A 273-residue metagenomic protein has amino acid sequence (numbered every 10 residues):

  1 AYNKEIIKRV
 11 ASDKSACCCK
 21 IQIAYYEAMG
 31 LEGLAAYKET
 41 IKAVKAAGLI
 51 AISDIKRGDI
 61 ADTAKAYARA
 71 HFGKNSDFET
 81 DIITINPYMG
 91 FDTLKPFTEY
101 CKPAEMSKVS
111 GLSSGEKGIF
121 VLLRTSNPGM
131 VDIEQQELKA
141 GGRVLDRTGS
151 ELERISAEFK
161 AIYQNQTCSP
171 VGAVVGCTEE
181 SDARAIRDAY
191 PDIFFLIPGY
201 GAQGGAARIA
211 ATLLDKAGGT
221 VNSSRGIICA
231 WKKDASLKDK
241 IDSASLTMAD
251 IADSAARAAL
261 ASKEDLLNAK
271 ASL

Functional and structural regions predicted by a protein language model:
A1-I21, Y26-E39, K45-A46, S113 (+1 more regions): Conserved N-terminal beta1-alpha1 strand-loop-helix module at the mouth
I7-S15, E39-A46, F97-E105, S113-S114 (+2 more regions): Acidic (Asp/Glu)-rich catalytic clusters
S12-C17, I21-S76, E179-A183: N-terminal active-site wall of soluble small-molecule enzyme domains
K14-C17, A47-L49, E79-D81, G115-I119 (+3 more regions): Short, well-ordered coil/turn segments that N-cap beta-strands
C19, D54, I83, G199 (+1 more regions): Conserved, mostly hydrophobic/aromatic
I55, D59-G172: Conserved anion-binding
C177-N222, G226-K233: A C-terminal functional module that forms or caps the active site or interfaces directly with catalytic machinery
A210-K216, C229-L273: C-terminal helical cap(s) of enzyme catalytic domains, especially alpha/beta-barrels
